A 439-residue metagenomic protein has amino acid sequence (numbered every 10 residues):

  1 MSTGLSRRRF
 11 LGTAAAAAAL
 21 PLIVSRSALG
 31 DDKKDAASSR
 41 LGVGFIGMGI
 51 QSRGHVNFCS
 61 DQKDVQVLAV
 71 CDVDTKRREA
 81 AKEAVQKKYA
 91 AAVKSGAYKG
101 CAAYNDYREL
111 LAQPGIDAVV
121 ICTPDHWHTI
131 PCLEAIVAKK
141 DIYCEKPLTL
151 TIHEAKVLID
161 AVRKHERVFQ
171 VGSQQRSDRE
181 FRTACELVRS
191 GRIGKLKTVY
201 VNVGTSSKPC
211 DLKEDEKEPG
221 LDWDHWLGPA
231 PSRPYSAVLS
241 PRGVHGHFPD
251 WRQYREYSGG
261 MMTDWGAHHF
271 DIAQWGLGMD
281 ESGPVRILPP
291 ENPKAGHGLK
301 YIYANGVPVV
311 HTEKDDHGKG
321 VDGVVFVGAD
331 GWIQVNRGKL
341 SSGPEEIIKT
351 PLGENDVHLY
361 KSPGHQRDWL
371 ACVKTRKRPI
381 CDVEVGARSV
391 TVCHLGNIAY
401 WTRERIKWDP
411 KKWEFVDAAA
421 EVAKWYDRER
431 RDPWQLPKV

Functional and structural regions predicted by a protein language model:
S2-C144, H153-V168: N-terminal glycine-/serine-/threonine-rich beta1-alpha1-beta2 phosphate-ribose binding loop of Rossmann-like
L11, V56, E79-K82, Q86 (+13 more regions): Non-transmembrane alpha-helical segments in soluble domains of secreted/periplasmic/extracellular proteins
L29-G30, T183, K195-E384, R388-V439: Contiguous beta-strand/loop segments that form the cofactor/metal-binding neighborhood of enzyme cores
G42-I46, V67-C71, V120-C122, Y143-C144 (+7 more regions): Structural recognition of the beta-strand scaffold that forms the well-ordered cores of secreted hydrolase catalytic
S52, A103, H128, S177-E180 (+3 more regions): Conserved donor sugar-nucleotide recognition element shared by glycan-biosynthetic enzymes
D72, C122, Q175-D178, Y360-G364: Soluble non-cytosolic domains of exported or imported proteins
D141-Y143, T149-H225: A contiguous active-site-proximal alpha/beta segment in oxidoreductase catalytic domains
